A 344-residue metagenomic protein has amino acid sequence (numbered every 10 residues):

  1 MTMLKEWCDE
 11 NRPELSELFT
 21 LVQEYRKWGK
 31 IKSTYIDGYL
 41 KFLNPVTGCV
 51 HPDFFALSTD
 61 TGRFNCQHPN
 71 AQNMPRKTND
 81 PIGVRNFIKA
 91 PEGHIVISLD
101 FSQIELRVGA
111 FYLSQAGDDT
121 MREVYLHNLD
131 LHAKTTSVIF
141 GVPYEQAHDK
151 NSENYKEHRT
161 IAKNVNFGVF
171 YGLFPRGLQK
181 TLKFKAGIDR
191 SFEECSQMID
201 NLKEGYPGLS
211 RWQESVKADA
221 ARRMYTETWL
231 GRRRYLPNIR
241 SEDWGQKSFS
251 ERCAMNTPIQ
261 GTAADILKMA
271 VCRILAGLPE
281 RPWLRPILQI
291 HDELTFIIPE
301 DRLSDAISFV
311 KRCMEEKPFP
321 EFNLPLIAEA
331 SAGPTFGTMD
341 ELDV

Functional and structural regions predicted by a protein language model:
M1-V344: Conserved catalytic core of nucleotide polymerization and phosphodiester-bond processing enzymes
